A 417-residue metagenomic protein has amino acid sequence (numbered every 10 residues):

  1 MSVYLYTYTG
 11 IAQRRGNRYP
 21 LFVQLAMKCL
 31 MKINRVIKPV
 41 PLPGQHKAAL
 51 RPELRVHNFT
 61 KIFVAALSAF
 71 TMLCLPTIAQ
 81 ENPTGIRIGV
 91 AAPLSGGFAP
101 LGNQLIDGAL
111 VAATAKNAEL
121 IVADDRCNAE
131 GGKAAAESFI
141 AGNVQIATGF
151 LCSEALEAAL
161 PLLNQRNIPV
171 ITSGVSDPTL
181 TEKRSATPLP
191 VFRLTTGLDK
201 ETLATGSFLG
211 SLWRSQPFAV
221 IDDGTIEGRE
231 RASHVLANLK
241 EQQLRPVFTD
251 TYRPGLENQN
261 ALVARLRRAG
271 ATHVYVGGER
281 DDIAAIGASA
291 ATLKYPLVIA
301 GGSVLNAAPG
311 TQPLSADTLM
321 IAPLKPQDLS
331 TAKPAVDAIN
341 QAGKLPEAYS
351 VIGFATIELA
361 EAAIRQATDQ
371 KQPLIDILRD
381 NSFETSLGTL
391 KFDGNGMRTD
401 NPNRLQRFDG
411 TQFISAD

Functional and structural regions predicted by a protein language model:
V3-G10, R18-Y19, C29-V36, V56-F59 (+2 more regions): Extracytosolic ligand-binding ectodomains
R15, Y19, A26, G44 (+1 more regions): N-terminal polybasic/positive-inside topogenic patches
F70-I78: C-terminal segment of classical bacterial N-terminal signal peptides
